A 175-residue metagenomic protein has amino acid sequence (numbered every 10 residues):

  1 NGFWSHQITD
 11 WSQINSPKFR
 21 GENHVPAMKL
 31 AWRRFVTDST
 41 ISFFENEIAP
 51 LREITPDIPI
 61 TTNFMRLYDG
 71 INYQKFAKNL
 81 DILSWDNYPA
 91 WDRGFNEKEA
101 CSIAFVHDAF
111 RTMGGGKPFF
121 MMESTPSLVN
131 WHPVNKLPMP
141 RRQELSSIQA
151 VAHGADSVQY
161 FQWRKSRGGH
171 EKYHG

Functional and structural regions predicted by a protein language model:
N1-F105, A109: Polysaccharide-binding and catalytic clefts of secreted carbohydrate-active enzymes
T61-G175: Hydrophobic targeting/anchoring helices
